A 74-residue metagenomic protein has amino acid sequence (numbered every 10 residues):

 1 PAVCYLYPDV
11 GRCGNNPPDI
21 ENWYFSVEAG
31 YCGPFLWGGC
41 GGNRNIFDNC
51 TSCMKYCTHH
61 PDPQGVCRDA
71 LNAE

Functional and structural regions predicted by a protein language model:
P1-E74: Cysteine-rich, disulfide-bonded extracellular modules and peptides in secreted proteins and receptor ectodomains
